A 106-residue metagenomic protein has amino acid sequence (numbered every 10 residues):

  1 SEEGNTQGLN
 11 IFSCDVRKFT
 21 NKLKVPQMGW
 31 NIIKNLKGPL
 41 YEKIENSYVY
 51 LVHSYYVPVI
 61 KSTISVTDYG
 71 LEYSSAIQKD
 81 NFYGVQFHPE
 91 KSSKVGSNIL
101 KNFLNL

Functional and structural regions predicted by a protein language model:
S1-E2, T63, N98: Short amphipathic alpha-helical segments
S1-G29: Cysteine-nucleophile active-site neighborhood
N21, K61-S62, G96: Short glycine-/acidic-enriched loop or helix-start segments at secondary-structure transitions that form or flank
W30-K91: Active-site oxyanion/phosphate-handling segment shared across diverse enzymes
V85-L106: Acyltransferase
